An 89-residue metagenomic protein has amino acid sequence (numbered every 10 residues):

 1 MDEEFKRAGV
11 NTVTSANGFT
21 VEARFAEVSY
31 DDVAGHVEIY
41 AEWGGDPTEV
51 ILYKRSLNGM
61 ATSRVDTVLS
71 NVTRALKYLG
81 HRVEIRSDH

Functional and structural regions predicted by a protein language model:
M1-H89: Cysteine-centric segments in proteins
